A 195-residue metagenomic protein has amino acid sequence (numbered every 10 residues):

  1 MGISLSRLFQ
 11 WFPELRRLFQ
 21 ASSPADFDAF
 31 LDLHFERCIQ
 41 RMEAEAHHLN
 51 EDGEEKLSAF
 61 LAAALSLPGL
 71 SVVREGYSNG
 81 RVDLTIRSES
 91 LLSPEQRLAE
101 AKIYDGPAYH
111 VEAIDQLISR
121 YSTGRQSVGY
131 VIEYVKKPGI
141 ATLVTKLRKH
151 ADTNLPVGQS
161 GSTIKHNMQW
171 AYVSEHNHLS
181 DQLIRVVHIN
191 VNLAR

Functional and structural regions predicted by a protein language model:
M1-S23: Nuclease-adjacent, charged terminal/linker segments that flank catalytic cores
G2, D83-L84: Pyridoxal 5′-phosphate
S23-Y77: Acidic-basic catalytic patches of nuclease active cores, encompassing PD-(D/E)XK and other metal-cofactor nuclease
H48, K136-R195: Domain-level recognition of nuclease-like catalytic cores that cleave nucleotide substrates
L84-I86, E95-I103, L117-R120: Conserved catalytic cores of phosphodiester-cleaving nucleases, focusing on short active-site segments
S88-S90, K102-D105, N190-N192: Short, flexible loop/turn elements at secondary-structure junctions
S90-P94, L179-D181: Short, solvent-exposed loop/turn segments that connect beta-strands within catalytic domains and beta-strand-rich
I103-L155: Catalytic cores of nucleic-acid endonucleases
